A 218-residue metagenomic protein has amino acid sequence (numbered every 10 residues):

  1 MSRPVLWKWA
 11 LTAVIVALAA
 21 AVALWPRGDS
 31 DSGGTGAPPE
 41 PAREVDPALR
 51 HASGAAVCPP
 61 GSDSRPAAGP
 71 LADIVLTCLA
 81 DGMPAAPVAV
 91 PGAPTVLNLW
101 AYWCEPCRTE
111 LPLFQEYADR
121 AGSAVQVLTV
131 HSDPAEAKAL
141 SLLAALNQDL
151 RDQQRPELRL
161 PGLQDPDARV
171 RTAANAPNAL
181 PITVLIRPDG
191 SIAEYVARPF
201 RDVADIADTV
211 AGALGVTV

Functional and structural regions predicted by a protein language model:
M1-T77, V218: N-terminal targeting signals for export/organelle localization
K8-W25, T95-L99, L113, Y117 (+2 more regions): Hydrophobic alpha-helical membrane segments, chiefly transmembrane helices and signal peptide h-regions, characterized
R65-A68, D73-T95: A short beta-strand-turn-helix
A85-R108, F114, Q126-V127, H131: Short active-site neighborhood of thiol/selenol oxidoreductases, capturing the structured segment around
A101-P106, D133-A137, D167-V170, G190-S191 (+1 more regions): Solvent-exposed loop/turn segments at secondary-structure junctions within structured extracellular/periplasmic domains
R108-Q153, A168-A173: Structural microenvironment flanking redox-active thiols in thiol-disulfide oxidoreductases
A144-P188: Short, internal strand/loop/helix patches that form the active-site neighborhood or redox-interaction surface
A179-V218: Thiol-/selenol-based redox modules, centered on thioredoxin-like and closely related oxidoreductase domains
